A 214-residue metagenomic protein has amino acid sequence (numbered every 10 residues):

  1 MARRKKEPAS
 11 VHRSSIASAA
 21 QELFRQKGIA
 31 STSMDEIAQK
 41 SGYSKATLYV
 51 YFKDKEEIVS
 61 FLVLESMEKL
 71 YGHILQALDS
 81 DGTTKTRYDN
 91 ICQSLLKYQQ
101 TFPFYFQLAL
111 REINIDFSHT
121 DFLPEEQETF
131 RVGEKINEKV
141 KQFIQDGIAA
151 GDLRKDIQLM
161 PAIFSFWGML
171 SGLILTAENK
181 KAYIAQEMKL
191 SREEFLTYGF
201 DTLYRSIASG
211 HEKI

Functional and structural regions predicted by a protein language model:
M1-K27, S31-K40, E57: Basic, helix-initiating cap at the start of DNA-binding domains
A9, V59, V63, M67 (+6 more regions): Amphipathic, non-transmembrane alpha-helical scaffold segments
H12-Q21, I37, L62-S66, L70 (+2 more regions): Generic hydrophobic, amphipathic alpha-helix propensity
A20, S41-F52: Short hydrophobic/aromatic patch on the recognition helix
R25, Y49-K53, F61, E65: Base-recognition residues in the alpha-helical recognition helix of bacterial helix-turn-helix
E65, L75-F104, L159-F166: Hydrophobic alpha-helical connector segments
K97, E138, Q142-A150, F164 (+1 more regions): C-terminal peripheral helix-coil segments that are non-catalytic and often amphipathic
Q100-K139, M160-I163, K189: Short secondary-structure transition hinges
